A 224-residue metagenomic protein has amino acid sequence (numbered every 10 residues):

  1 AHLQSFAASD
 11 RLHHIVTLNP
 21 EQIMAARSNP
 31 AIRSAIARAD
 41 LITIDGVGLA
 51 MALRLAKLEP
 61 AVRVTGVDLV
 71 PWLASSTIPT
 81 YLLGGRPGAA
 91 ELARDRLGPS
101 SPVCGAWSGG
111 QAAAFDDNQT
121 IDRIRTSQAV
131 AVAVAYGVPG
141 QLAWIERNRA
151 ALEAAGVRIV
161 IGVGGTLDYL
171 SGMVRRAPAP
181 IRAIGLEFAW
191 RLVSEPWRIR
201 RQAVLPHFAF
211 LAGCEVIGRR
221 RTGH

Functional and structural regions predicted by a protein language model:
A1-V62, V67-D68: N-terminal nucleotide/polyanion-binding subdomain common to many enzyme families
I15-T17, T43, Y81, A131-A135 (+1 more regions): Structural motif
N19-I23, L49, Y136-Q141, T166-L167: Short glycine-rich anion-binding loops that position phosphate/pyrophosphate groups of nucleotides and phosphorylated
P30-A39, L142-G162: A short, gly/pro- and small-residue-rich
G48-M51, R176-H224: A transmembrane-helix-recognition feature enriched in membrane-embedded lipid enzymes and envelope glyco-/phospholipid
L49-R123, S127-Q128: Conserved beta-alpha
S108-A112, A155-S194: Short, flexible loop segments at boundaries between secondary-structure elements
I124, Q128-V138, V157: Proline-aspartate-enriched helix->loop->beta-strand connector
